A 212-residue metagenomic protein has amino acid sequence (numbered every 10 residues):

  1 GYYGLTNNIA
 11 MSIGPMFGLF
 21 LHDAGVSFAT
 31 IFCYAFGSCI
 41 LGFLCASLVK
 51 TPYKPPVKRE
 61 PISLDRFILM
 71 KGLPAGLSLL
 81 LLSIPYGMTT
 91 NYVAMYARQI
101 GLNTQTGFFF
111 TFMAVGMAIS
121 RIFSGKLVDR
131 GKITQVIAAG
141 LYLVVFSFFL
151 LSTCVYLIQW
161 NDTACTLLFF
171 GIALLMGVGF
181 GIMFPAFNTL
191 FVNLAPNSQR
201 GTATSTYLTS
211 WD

Functional and structural regions predicted by a protein language model:
G1, I182-A195: Intracellular juxtamembrane helix-capping segments at the cytosolic ends of symmetry-related transmembrane helices
Y3-M11, M113, M117, Y207-W211: Structural signature of transmembrane alpha-helices in multi-pass secondary transporters
A10-H22: Small-residue (Gly/Pro/Ala) motifs that create kinks and tight helix-helix packing interfaces
H22, S120-I133: Helix-to-loop junctions at the C-terminal end of transmembrane segments in multipass secondary transporters
F36-P55: C-terminal membrane-cytosol helix-exit motif in multi-pass small-molecule transporters
T51-S78: Juxtamembrane intracellular "pre-TM" segments in multi-pass secondary transporters
P74-F109: Extracytoplasmic gate region of multi-pass secondary transporters
T134-F187: C-terminal transmembrane helical hairpin of 12-TM major facilitator-type secondary transporters
